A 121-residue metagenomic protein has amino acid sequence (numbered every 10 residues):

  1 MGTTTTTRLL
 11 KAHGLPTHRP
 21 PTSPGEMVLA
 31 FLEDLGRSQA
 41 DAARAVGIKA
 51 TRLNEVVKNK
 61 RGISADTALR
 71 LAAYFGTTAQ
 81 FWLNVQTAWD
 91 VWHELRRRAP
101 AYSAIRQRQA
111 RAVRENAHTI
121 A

Functional and structural regions predicted by a protein language model:
M1-A30, D34-L35, P100-A121: N-terminal flexible/basic segments that precede or flank functional cores
D34, A45, Y74: Residues within the alpha-helical elements of helix-turn-helix
G36-R37, D66: Residue-level signal for the short linker/turn that defines the boundary of a DNA-recognition helix
R37-E55: Short alpha-helical DNA-recognition segment
K58-K60, T87: Residue-level detection of the helix-turn-helix DNA-binding "recognition helix"
K60-A73: Short, basic-rich loop-to-helix N-cap that marks the start of a DNA-contacting helix
F81-A101: Short amphipathic recognition helices of helix-turn-helix/homeodomain-type DNA-binding modules
